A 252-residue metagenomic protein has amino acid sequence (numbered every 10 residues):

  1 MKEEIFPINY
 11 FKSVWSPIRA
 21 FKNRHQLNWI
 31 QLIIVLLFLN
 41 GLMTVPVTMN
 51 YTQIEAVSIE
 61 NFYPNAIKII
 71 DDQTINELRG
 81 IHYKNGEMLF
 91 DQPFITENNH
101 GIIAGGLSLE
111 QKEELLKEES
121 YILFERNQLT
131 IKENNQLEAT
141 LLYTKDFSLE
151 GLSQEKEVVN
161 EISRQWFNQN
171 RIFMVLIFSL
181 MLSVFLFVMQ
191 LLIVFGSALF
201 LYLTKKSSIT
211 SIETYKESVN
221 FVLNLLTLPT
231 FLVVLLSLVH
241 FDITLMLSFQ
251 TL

Functional and structural regions predicted by a protein language model:
M1-F62: Internal alpha-helical transmembrane segments
M1-S16, K156-N160, W166-Q169, F173: Short, membrane-interfacial amphipathic segments enriched in basic
E3-R24, A66, F200, T204-S211 (+1 more regions): Hydrophobic alpha-helical segments of integral membrane proteins, encompassing both true transmembrane helices
L42, P46, G196, F200-T204 (+1 more regions): Alpha-helical membrane-inserting segments
A56-F167: Long, solvent-exposed extracytoplasmic domains/loops
G151-K156, F178-V184, S207-E217: Short juxtamembrane and helix-loop transition motifs at transmembrane-helix boundaries in membrane proteins
F173-F200, L226-P229, D242-L252: Selective recognition of hydrophobic, aromatic-rich stretches within alpha-helical transmembrane segments of polytopic
K205-L252: Alpha-helical transmembrane segments forming the membrane-embedded cores of inner-membrane proteins across
